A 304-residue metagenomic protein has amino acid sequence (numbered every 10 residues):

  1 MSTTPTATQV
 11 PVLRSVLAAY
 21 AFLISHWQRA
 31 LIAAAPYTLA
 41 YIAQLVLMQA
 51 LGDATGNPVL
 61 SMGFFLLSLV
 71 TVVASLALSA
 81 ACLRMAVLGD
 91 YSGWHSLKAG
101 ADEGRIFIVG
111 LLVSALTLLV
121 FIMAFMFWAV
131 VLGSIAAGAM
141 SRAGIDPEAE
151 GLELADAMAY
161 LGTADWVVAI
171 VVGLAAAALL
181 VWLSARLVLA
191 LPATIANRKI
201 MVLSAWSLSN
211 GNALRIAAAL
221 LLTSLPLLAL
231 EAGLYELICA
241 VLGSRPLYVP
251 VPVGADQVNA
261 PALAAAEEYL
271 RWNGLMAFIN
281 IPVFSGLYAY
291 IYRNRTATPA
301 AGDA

Functional and structural regions predicted by a protein language model:
T3-A40, S96-M123, G162-G173, W182-L230 (+1 more regions): Interfacial aromatic "cap" segments that immediately flank transmembrane helices in multipass membrane proteins
T3-T6, V59-D90, F121-L132, G162-R198 (+3 more regions): Selective recognition of hydrophobic, aromatic-rich stretches within alpha-helical transmembrane segments of polytopic
L23-Q44, A74, V130-L152: Alpha-helical transmembrane segments of integral membrane proteins, especially early/N-terminal helices
V46-G56: Juxtamembrane "helix-exit" motif on the non-cytosolic side of transmembrane helices
L132-L161, L242-L263: Membrane-interfacial helical/loop segments at transmembrane boundaries in membrane proteins
A217, L221-E231, R245, V253-A265: Flexible, solvent-exposed loop/hinge segments that line or gate ligand/substrate-binding clefts
A301-A304: A juxtamembrane structural motif centered on a specific transmembrane helix
